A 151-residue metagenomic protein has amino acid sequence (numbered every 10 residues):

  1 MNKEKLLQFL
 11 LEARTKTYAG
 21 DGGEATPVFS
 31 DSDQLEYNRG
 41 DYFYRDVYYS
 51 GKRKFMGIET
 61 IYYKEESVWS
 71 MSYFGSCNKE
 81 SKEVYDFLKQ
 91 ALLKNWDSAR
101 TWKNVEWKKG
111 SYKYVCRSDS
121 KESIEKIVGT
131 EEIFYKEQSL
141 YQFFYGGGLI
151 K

Functional and structural regions predicted by a protein language model:
M1-K151: Cysteine-centric segments in proteins
